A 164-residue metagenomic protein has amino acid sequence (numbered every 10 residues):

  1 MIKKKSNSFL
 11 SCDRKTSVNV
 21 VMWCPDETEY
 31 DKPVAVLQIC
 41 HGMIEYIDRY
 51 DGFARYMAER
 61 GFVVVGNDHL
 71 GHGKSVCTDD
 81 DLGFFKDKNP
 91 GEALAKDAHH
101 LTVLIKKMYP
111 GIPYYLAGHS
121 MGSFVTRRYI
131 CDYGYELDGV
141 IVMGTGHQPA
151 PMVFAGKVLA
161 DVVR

Functional and structural regions predicted by a protein language model:
M1-T28: N-terminal cap/lid segment of alpha/beta-hydrolase-fold proteins
V34, I39-E45: Active-site glycine-rich loops that stabilize anionic/oxyanionic intermediates across multiple enzyme folds
C40-G42, D68, H119: The conserved beta1-alpha1 loop
I47, G52-D80: Conserved alpha/beta-hydrolase
K86-K106: Alpha/beta-hydrolase active-site loop
Y109-S120: Alpha/beta-hydrolase fold nucleophile elbow
G118-R128: Glycine-rich nucleophile elbow surrounding the catalytic serine of serine-hydrolase chemistry
T126-R164: Alpha/beta-hydrolase-fold enzymes
